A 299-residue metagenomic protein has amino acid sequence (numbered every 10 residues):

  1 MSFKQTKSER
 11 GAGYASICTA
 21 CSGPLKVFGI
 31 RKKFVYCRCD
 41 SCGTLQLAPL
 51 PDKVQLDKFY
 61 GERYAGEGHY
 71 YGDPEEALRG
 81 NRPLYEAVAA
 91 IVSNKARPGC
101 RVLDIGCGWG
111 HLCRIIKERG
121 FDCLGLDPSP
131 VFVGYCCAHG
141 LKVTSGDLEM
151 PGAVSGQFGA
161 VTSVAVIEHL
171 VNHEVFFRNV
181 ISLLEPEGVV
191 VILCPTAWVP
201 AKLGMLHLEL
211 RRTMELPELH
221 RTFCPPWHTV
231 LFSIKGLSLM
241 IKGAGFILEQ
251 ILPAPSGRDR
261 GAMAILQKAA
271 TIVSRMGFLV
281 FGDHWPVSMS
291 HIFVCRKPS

Functional and structural regions predicted by a protein language model:
M1-V164, H173-F177, P253-S256, G261-A262 (+2 more regions): Conserved N-terminal segment of class I S-adenosyl-L-methionine
I167: Conserved SAM-binding site of S-adenosyl-L-methionine-dependent methyltransferases, i.e., the hydrophobic residues
V171-S182, V189-V294: S-adenosyl-L-methionine-dependent methyltransferase catalytic module, highlighting the catalytic core
